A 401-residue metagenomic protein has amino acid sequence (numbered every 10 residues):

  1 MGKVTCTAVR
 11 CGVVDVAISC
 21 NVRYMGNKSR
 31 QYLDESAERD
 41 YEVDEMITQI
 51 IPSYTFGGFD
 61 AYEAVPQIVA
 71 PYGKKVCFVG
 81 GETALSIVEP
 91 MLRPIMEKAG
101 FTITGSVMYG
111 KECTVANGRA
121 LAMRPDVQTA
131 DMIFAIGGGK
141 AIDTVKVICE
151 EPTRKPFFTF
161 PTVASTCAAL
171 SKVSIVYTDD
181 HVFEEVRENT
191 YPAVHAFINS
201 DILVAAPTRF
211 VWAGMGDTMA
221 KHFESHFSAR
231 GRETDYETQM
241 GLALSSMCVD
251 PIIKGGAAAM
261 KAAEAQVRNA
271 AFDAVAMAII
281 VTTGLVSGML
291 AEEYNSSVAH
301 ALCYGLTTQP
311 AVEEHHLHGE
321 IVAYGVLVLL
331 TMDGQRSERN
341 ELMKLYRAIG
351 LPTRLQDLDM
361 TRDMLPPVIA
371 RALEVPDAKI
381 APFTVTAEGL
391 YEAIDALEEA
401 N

Functional and structural regions predicted by a protein language model:
C20, G26-E42, Q335-N401: C-terminal charged capping/lid subdomain of soluble metabolic enzymes
G26, R30-M132, L355: ATP/NTP phosphate-donor binding region
S53, E151-L244: A glycine/threonine-rich phosphate-anchoring loop and its flanking beta-alpha core in nucleotide/phosphate-binding
Y62, S86-V88, K140-V147, C167-L170 (+1 more regions): Short glycine/serine/threonine-rich phosphate/pyrophosphate-binding segments that cradle anionic phosphate groups
P125-V163: A short, small-residue-rich loop immediately preceding and capping a beta-strand
T234-L345: Active-site segments that bind and position negatively charged phosphate/pyrophosphate groups
